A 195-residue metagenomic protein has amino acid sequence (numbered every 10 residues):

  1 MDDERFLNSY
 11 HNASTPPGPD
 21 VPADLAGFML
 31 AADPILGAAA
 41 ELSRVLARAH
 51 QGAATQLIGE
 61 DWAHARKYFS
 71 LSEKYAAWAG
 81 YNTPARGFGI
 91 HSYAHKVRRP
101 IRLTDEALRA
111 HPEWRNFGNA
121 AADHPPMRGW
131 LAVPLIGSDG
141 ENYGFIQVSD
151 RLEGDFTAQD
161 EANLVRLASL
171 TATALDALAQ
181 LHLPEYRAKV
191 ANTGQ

Functional and structural regions predicted by a protein language model:
D3, S138, D155-D176, H182-V190: Amphipathic alpha-helical "output/dimerization" segments
S14-A47: Signal-transducing coiled-coil linker helices
R44, R48, A54-R86, L108-R109: GAF sensory/regulatory domain recognition with acknowledged cross-activation on helical regulatory dimers
D61, Y81-F88, R99-G118, R128: Short loop/turn segments at beta-alpha junctions that line or gate ligand-sensing/allosteric surfaces
H91, A132, F145: Short hydrophobic/aromatic beta-strand element in the GNAT-like acyltransferase core that lines or flanks the acyl-donor
R128-G137: A short, aliphatic-rich beta-strand micro-motif
I136-N142, R151, L178: Flexible loop/coil segments at beta-strand boundaries within sensory signal-transduction domains
F145-D155: Short beta-strand-to-loop transition segments that serve as allosteric relay/switch motifs in sensory/regulatory domains
